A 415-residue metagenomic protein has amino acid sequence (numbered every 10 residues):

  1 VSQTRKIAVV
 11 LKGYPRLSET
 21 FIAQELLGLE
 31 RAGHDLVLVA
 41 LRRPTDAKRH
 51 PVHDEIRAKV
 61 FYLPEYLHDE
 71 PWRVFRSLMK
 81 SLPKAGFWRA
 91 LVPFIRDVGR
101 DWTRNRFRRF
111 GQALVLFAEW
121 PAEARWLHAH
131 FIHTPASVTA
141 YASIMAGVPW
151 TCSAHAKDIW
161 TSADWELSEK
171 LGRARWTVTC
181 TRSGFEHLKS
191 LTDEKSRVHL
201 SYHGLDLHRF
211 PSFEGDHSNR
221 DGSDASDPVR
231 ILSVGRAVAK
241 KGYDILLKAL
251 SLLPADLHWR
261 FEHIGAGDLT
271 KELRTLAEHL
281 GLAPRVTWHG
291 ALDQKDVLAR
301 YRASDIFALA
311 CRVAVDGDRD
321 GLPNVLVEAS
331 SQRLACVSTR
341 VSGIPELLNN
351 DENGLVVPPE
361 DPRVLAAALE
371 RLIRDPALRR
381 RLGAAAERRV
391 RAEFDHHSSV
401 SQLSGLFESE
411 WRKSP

Functional and structural regions predicted by a protein language model:
I22, L29, I231, L246-L247 (+3 more regions): A structural motif in glycosyltransferase catalytic domains
A118, A225-A237, Y243-W288, K295-D296 (+1 more regions): A conserved nucleotide-sugar
A163-W165, K189, L205-D227: Acidic anion/phosphate-binding donor-loop and adjacent secondary structure in glycosyltransferase catalytic cores
S183, G204: Carbohydrate-associated surface elements
A291-D293, A299-S304: Short alpha-helical donor nucleotide-sugar binding micro-motif in glycosyltransferases
R302-G317, L334: Acidic donor-binding loop of glycosyltransferase active sites
L326, S331, A335-S338, L348: Short hydrophobic beta-strand element within catalytic cores of glycosyltransferases and related nucleotide-activated
L347-D351, L355-P362, R371-A377: Conserved acidic donor-binding segment of nucleotide-sugar-dependent glycosyltransferases
